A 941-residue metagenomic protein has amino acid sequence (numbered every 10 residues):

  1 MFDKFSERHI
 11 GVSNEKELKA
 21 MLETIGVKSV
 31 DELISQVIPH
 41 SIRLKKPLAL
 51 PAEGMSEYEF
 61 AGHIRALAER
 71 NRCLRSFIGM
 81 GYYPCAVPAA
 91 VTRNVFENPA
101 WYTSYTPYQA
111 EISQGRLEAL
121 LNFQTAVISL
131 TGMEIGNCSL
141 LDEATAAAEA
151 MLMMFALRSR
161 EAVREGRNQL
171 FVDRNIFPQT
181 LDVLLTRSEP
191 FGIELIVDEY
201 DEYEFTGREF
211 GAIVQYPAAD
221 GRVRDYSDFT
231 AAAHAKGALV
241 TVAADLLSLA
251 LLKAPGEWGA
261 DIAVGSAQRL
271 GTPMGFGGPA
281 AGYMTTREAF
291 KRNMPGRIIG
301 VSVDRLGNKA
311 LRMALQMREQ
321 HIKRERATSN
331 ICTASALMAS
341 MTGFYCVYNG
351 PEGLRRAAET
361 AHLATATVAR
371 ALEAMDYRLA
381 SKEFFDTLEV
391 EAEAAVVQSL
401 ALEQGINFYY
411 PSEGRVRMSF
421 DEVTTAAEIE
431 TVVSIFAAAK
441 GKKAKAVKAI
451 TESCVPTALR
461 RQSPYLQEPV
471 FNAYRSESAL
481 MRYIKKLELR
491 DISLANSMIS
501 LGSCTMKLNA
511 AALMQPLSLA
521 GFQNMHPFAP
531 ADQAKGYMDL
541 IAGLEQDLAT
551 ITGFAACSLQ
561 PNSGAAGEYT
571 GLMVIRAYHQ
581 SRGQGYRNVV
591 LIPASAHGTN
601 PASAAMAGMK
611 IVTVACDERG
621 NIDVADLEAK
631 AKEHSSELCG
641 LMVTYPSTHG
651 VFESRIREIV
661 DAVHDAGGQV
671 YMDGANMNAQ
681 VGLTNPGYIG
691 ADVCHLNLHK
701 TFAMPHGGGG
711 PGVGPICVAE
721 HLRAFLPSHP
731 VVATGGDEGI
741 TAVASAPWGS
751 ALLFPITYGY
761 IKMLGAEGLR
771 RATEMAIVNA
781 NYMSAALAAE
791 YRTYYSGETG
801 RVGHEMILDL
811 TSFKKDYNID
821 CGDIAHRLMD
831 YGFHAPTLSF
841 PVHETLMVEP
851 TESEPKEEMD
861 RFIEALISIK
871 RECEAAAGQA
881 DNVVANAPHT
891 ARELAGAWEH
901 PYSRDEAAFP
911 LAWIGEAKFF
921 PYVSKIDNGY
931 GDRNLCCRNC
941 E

Functional and structural regions predicted by a protein language model:
M1-T24, Q36-F77, A86-Y102, Y108-E111 (+12 more regions): Non-catalytic terminal extensions of PLP-dependent enzymes
H9, T145-A310, L372, F385 (+7 more regions): Conserved PLP-enzyme active-site core in the AAT-like
V27-S41, A260-G265, A691-C694: TRNA-binding/sensing appendages of the translation machinery
P107-G115, G136-S139, N168-N175, Y465-F471: Flexible, glycine/proline-enriched loop segments at strand-loop-helix junctions that form or flank small-ligand binding
Y108-I112, S129-A148, L548-G571: Short loop-beta-helix segment that forms the pyridoxal 5′-phosphate
L117-I128, K253-A260, K309-R318, M538-T550 (+1 more regions): Acidic-glycine-rich active-site phosphate/pyrophosphate-binding loop
G136, E194-D198, A380, Y409 (+3 more regions): General small-molecule cofactor/ligand-binding pocket signal
T272-T285, A289-F290, A334-M338, T424 (+5 more regions): Conserved phosphate/anionic-ligand binding catalytic regions in large, soluble enzymes, centered on
